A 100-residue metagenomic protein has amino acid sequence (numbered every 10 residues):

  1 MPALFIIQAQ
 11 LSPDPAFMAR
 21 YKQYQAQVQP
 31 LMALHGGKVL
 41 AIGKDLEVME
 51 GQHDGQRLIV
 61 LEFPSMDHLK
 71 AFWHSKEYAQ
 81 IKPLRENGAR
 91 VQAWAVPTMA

Functional and structural regions predicted by a protein language model:
M1-Q56, P64-K70, P97-A100: Short S/T/G/P-rich N-terminal loop/turn motif that feeds into the first structured element of a domain
I59: Hydrophobic/aromatic beta-strand elements that line small-molecule binding cavities or substrate pockets in beta-rich
L69-K70, K76-W94: C-terminal structural segments of small proteins and small subunits
